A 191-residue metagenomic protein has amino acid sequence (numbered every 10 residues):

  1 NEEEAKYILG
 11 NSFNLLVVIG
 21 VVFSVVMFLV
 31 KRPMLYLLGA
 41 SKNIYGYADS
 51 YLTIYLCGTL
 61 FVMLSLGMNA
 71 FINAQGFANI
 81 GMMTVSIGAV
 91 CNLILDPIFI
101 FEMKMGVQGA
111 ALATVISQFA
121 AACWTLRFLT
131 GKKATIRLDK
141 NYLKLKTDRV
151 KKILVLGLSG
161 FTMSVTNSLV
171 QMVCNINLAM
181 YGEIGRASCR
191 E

Functional and structural regions predicted by a protein language model:
N1-L15, N79: Transmembrane-helix boundary and interhelical linker motifs in polytopic inner-membrane proteins
N11-L37, S168: Alpha-helical transmembrane segments of multi-pass membrane transport and lipid-handling proteins
L16, Y55, G81, V85 (+3 more regions): Residue-level signature of transmembrane alpha-helical cores of multipass secondary-active transporters and flippases
L35-K42, I98-M105, V165-R190: Helix-terminus/linker motif at the lipid-water interface of multi-pass membrane proteins
K42-S65: Alpha-helical transmembrane segments of multi-pass membrane proteins
F61-T84: Membrane-interface junctions at transmembrane-helix termini in multi-pass inner-membrane proteins
N79, A89-C123, R186: Membrane-interface helix-loop junctions in multi-pass transport and translocation proteins
T114, T125-N167: Interhelical loop/hinge segments that connect adjacent transmembrane helices in multipass membrane
